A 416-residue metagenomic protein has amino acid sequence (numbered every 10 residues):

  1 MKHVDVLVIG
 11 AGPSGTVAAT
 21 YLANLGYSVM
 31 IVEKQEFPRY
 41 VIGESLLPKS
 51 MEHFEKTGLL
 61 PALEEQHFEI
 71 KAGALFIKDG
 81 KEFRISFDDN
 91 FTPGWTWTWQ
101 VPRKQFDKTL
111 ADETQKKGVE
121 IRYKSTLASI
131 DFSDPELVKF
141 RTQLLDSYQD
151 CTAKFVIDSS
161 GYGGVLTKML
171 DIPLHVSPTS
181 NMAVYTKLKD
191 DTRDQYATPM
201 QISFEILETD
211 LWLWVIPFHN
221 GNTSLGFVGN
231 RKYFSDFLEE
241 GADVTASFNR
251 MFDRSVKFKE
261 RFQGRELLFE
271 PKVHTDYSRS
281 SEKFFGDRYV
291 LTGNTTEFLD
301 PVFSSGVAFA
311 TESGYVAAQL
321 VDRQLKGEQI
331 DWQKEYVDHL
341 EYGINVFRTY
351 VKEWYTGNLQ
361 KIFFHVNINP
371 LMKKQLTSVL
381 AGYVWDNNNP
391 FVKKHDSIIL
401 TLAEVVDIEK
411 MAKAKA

Functional and structural regions predicted by a protein language model:
M1-G12: Beta1/beta-strand and adjacent pyrophosphate-binding region of the FAD-binding site in flavoprotein oxidoreductases
G15-T16: N-terminal Rossmann-fold NAD(P) dinucleotide-binding loop
A23-I42: Glycine-rich FAD pyrophosphate-binding loop
V41-D79: N-terminal FAD cofactor-binding segment of flavoenzymes
F91-D112, S235-E240: Short beta-strand to alpha-helix junction loop
E113-K257: Predominantly flavin-linked oxidoreductase catalytic cores and closely associated redox partners
S235, E239-L320, K326, I330-K334: FAD/FMN-dependent oxidoreductases across multiple families
Q319-A416: C-terminal helical "tail/cap" subdomain of flavin- and related membrane-associated enzymes
